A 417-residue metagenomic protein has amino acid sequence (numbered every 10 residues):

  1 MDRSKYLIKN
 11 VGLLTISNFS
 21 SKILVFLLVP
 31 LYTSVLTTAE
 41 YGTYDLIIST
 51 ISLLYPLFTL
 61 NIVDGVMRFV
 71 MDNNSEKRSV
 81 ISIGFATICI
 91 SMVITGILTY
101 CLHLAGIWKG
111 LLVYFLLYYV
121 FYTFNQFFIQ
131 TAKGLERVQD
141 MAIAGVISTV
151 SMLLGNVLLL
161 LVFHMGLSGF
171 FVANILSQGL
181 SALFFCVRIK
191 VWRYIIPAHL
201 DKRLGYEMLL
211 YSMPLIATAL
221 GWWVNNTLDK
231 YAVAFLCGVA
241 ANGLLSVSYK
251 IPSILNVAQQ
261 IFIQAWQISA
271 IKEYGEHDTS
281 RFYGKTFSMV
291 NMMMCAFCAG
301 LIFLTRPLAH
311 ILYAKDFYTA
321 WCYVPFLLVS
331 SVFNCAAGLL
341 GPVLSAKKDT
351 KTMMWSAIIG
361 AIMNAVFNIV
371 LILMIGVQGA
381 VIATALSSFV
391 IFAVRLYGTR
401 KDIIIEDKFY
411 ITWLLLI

Functional and structural regions predicted by a protein language model:
M1-R3, L7, V113, Q139 (+4 more regions): Interhelical loop/hinge segments that connect adjacent transmembrane helices in multipass membrane
S4-V63, M92, G96, Y118 (+5 more regions): Signature of the first transmembrane helix
F19, F58, S82-Y114, L183 (+2 more regions): Alpha-helical transmembrane segments of multi-pass membrane transport and lipid-handling proteins
V25-E40, V162-F163, W223-I254, A265 (+3 more regions): Helix-terminus/linker motif at the lipid-water interface of multi-pass membrane proteins
F58-N74, S248-V290, G341-A346: Helix-loop junctions and terminal segments of transmembrane helices in multi-pass membrane transport/translocation
R68-N74, Y122-G145, L328-I359, T399-I403: Membrane-interface junctions at transmembrane-helix termini in multi-pass inner-membrane proteins
C101, G360-M363, F409-I417: Transmembrane alpha-helical segments of multi-pass transport proteins
I143-V191, I359-M363, V377-G398: Hydrophobic alpha-helical transmembrane segments
